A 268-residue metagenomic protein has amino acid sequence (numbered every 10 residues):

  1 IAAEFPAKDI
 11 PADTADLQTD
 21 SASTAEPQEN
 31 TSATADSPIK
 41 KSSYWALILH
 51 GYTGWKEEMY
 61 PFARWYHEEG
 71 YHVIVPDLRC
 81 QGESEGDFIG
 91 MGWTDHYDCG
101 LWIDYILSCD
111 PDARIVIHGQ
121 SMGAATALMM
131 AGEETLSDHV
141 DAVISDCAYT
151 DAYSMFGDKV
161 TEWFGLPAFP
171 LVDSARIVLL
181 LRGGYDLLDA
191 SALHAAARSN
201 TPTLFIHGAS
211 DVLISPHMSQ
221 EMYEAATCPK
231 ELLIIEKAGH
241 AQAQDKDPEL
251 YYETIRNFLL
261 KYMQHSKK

Functional and structural regions predicted by a protein language model:
Y52-W65: The serine-hydrolase catalytic nucleophile loop
W65-E85: Conserved alpha/beta-hydrolase
I89-D110: Alpha/beta-hydrolase active-site loop
M129-Y185, H194: Hydrolase active-site cap/lid region
S199, F205-H207, D211: Short beta-strand/loop motif that positions the catalytic acidic residue of the alpha/beta-hydrolase fold
T201, S215-E224: Short alpha-helix in the alpha/beta-hydrolase fold that links the catalytic acid
A226-A241: Catalytic histidine neighborhood in serine/cysteine hydrolases with alpha/beta-hydrolase-type architecture
K246-K268: Catalytic active-site module of serine/aspartate enzymes centered on a nucleophile-bearing elbow/loop
